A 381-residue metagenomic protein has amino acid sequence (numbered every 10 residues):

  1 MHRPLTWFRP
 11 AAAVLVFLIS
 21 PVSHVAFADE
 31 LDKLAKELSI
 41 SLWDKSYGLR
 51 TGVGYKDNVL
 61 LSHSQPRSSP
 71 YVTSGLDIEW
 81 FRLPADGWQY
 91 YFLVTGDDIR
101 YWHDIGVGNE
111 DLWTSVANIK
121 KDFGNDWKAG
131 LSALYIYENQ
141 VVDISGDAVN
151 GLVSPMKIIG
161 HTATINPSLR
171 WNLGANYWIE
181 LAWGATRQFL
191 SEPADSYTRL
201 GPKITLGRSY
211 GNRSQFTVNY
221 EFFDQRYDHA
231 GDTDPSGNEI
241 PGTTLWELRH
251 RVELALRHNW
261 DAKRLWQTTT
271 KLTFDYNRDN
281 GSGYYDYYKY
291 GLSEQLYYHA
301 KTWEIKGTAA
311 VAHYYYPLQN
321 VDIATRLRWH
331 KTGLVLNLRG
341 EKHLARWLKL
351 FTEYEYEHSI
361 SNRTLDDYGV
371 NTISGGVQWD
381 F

Functional and structural regions predicted by a protein language model:
M1-L42, N176: Cleavable N-terminal export/targeting peptides
F27-F381: Gram-negative and organellar
